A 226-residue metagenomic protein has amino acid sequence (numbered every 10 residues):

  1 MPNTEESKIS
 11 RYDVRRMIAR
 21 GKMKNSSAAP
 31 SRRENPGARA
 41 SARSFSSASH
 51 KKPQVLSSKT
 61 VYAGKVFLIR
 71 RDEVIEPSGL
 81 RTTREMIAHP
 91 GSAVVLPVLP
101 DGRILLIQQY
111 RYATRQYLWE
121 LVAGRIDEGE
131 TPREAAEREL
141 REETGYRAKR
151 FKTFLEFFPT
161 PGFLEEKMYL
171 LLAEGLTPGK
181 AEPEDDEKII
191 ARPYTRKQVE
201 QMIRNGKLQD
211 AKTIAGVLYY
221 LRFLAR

Functional and structural regions predicted by a protein language model:
M1-N3, M17-A19, S27-P30, S46-S47: Short, low-complexity, intrinsically disordered N-terminal modules that encode targeting/processing signals
S7, R16, A28-A40: Intrinsic, low-complexity polybasic segments
F45-K52, R84, V94-R138, L155 (+1 more regions): Conserved Nudix-box catalytic region and its N-terminal flanking loop in Nudix hydrolases and closely related
P53, S57-V94, P100: Acidic, metal-coordinating catalytic segment for phosphate/diphosphate chemistry, firing primarily on the Nudix
L68-D72, Y117, K167-Y169: Short beta-strand micro-motifs in enzyme catalytic cores
T82, G91-V94, R125-A211: Unchanged
